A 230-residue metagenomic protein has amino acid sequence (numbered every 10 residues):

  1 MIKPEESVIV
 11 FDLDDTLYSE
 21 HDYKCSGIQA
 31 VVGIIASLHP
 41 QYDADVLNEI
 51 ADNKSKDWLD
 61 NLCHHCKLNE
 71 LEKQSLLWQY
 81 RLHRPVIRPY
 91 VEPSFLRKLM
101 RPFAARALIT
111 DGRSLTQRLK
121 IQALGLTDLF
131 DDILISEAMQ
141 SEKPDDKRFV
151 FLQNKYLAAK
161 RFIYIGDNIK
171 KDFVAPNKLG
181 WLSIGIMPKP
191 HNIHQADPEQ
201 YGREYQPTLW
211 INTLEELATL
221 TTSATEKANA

Functional and structural regions predicted by a protein language model:
M1-E6, A107, R113-S114, R118-A230: Asp-based, Mg2+/Mn2+-dependent phosphohydrolase catalytic module
I2-F95, R101: N-terminal helical cap/lid subdomain that shapes the substrate entry/recognition surface in HAD-like hydrolases
S19, L108-I109: Small/polar loops that bind or transfer phosphate-bearing groups
I50, V86-I87, L108, F162-Y164: Residue-level marker of alpha-helix boundaries and capping positions
L68, A104, W181: Short glycine/serine/threonine/alanine-rich loop segments
L77, L96-M100, Q153, A218-T221: A generic alpha-helix structural signal
M100-R101, N177: Anion (oxyanion) recognition and catalysis
